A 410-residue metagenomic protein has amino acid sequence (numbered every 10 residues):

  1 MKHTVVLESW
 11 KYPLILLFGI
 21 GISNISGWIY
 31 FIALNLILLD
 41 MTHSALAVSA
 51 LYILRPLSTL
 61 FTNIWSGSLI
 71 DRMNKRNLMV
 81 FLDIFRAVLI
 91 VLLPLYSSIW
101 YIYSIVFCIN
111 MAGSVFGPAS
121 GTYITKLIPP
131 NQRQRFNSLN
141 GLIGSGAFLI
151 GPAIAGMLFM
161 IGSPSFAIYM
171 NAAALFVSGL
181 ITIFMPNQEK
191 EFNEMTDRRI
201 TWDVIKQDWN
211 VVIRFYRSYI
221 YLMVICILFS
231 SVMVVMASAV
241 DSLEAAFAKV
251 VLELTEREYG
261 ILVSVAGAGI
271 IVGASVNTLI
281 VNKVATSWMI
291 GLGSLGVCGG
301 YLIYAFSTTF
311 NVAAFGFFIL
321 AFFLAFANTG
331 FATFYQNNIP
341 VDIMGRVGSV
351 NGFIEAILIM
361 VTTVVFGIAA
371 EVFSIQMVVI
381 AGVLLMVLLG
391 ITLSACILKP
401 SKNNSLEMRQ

Functional and structural regions predicted by a protein language model:
M1-P13, Q188-C226: Juxtamembrane intracellular "pre-TM" segments in multi-pass secondary transporters
I15-F31, L54-S68, N74-L89, I105-M160 (+6 more regions): Substrate-agnostic recognition of the 12-TM MFS/MFS-like secondary transporter fold
G21, G162-Y169, N210-A274: A single, central transmembrane helix in multi-pass transporters
Y30-A33, T42-S49, S138, E256-V263 (+1 more regions): Small-residue hotspots at the loop-to-helix junctions and early N-terminal turns of transmembrane alpha-helices
N35-M41, L92-L95, I150-M170, V250-V251 (+1 more regions): Transmembrane alpha-helix termini and helix-breaking/packing motifs in multi-pass membrane transporters
T42, N74, Y96-S97, S307-T308: Helix-breaking motifs and short loop linkers at transmembrane-helix boundaries and internal kinks in secondary membrane
L51, F61-W65, R76-L78, L82 (+1 more regions): C-terminal transmembrane bundle of multi-pass solute transporters/carriers
I168, A172-R199, A395-E407: Helix-loop junctions on the cytosolic side of multi-pass membrane transporters, especially the intracellular loop
